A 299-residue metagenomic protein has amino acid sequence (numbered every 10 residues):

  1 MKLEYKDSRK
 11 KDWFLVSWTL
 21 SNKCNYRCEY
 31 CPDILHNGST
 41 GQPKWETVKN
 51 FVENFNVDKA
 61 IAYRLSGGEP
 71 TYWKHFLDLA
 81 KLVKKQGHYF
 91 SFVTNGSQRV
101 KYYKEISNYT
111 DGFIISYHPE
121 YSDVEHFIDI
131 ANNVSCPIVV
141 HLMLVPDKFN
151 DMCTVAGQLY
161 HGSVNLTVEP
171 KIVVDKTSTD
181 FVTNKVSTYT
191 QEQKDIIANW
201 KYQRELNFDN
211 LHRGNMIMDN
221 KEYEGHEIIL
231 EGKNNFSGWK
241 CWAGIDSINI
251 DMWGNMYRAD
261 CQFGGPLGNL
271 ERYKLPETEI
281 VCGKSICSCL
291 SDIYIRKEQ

Functional and structural regions predicted by a protein language model:
M1-F14, I34, G238-K240, I250-Q299: Flexible mid-to-C-terminal extensions adjoining Fe-S/redox cofactors in radical SAM and related proteins
E4-T47, D260: Canonical Radical SAM [4Fe-4S] cluster-binding loop centered on the CxxxCxxC motif and its immediate flanking residues
K11, Y26, D58, N108 (+1 more regions): Structured loop/turn residues at beta-strand edges in well-structured enzyme cores
T19, I114, N249: Conserved beta-strand segments that form the floor/walls of ligand-binding pockets within enzyme and binding domains
L20, G67-G68: Short acidic donor-binding/metal-coordinating loop in glycosyltransferase active sites
N25, P70, S97-Q98, E120 (+5 more regions): Short, solvent-exposed loop/turn segments at secondary-structure junctions
V48-L65, W73-V168: Radical SAM/AdoMet-radical enzyme domain recognition
C153-T154, H161-A259: A C-terminal junction/extension of Radical SAM enzymes
